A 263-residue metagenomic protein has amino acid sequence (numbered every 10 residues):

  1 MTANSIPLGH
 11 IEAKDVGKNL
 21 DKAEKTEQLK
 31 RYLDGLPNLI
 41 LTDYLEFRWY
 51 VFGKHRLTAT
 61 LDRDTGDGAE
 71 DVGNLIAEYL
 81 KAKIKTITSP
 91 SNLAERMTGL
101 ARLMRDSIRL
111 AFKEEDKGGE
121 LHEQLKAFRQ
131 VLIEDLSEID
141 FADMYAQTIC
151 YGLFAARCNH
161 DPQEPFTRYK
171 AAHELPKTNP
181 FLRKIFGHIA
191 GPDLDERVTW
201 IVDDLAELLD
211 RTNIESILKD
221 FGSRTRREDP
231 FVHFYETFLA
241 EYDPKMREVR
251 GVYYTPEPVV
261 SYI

Functional and structural regions predicted by a protein language model:
M1-S5: Active-site metal-binding core of divalent-cation-utilizing nuclease and nuclease-like domains
I6-I201, K245, V249-Y253, V259-Y262: Charged, often flexible domain-edge or linker segments that flank or initiate folded functional domains
L182-P244, E248: Non-catalytic substrate-recognition/targeting regions of SAM-dependent transferases
